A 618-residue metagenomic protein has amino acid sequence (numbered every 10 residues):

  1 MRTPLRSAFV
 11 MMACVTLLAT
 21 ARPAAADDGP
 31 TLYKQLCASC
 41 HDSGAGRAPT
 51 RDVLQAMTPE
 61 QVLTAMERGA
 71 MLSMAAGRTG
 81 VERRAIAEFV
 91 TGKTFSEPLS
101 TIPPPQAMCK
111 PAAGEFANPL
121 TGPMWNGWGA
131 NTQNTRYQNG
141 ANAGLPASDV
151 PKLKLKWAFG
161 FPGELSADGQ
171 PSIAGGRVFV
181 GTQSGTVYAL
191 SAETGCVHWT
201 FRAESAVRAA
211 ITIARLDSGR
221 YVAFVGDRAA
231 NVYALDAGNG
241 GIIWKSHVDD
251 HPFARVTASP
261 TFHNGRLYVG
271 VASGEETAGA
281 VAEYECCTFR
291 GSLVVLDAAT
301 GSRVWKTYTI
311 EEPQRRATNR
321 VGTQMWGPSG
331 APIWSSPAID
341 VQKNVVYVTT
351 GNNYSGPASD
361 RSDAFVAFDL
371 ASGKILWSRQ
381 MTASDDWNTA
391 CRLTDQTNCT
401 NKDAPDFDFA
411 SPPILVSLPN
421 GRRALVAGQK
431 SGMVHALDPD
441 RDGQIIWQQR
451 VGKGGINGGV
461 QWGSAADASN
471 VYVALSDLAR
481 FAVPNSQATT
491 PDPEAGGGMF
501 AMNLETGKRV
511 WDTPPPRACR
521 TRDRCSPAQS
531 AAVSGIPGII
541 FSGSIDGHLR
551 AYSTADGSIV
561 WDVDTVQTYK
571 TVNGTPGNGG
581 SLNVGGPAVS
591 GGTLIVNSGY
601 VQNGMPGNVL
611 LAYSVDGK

Functional and structural regions predicted by a protein language model:
M1-R6: N-terminal secretory signal peptides that target proteins for export/translocation
A8-A19: Bacterial N-terminal signal peptides
A19-A26: Boundary at the C-terminal end of the N-terminal hydrophobic targeting segment
A26-S43: Sequence/structural segment immediately N-terminal to covalent heme-attachment motifs in c-type and related
S39, R47-S96, V345: Extracytoplasmic electron-transfer domains, predominantly the class I c-type cytochrome c fold
R47-P49, T132-N139, G163-G169, Y188 (+2 more regions): Short, solvent-exposed loop/turn elements at domain surfaces
P104-K156, T309, Q314: Blade/loop signatures of beta-propeller domains
A147-P162, T186-V207, T212-R220, F224-A254 (+7 more regions): Extracytoplasmic/lumenal domain signature
